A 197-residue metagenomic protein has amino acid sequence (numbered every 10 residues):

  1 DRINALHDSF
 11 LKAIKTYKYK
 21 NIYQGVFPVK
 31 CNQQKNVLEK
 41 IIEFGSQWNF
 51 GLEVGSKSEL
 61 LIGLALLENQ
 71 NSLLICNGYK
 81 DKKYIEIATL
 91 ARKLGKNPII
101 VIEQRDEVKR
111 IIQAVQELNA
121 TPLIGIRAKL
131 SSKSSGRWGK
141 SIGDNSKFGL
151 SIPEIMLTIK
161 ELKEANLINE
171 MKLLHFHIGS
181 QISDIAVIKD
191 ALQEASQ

Functional and structural regions predicted by a protein language model:
D1-Y23, P28: Low-complexity, highly charged intrinsically disordered N-terminal segments that act as targeting/localization
Y23-S196: Active-site-proximal beta-alpha core segment in soluble small-molecule metabolic enzymes
